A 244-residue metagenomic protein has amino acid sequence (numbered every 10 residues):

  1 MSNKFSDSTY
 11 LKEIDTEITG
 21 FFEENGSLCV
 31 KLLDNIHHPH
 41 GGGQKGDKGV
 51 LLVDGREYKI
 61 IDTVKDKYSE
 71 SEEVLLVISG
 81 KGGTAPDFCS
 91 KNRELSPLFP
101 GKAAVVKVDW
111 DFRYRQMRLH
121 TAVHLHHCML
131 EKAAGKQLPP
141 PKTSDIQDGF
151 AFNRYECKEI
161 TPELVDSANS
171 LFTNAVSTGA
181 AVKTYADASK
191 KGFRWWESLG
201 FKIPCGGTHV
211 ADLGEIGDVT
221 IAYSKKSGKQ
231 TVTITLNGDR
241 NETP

Functional and structural regions predicted by a protein language model:
M1-P244: Active-/binding-site microenvironments in catalytic and ligand-binding cores
